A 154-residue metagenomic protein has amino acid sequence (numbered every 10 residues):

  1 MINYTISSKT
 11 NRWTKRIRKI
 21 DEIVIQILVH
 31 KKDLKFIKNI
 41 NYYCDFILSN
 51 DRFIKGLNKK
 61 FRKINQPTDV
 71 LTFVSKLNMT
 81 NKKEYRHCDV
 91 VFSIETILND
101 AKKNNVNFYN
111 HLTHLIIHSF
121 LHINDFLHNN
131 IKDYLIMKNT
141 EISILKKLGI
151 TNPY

Functional and structural regions predicted by a protein language model:
M1-T113, I123-Y154: An acidic/histidine-cluster motif and surrounding catalytic segment that typifies divalent-metal-assisted enzyme active
